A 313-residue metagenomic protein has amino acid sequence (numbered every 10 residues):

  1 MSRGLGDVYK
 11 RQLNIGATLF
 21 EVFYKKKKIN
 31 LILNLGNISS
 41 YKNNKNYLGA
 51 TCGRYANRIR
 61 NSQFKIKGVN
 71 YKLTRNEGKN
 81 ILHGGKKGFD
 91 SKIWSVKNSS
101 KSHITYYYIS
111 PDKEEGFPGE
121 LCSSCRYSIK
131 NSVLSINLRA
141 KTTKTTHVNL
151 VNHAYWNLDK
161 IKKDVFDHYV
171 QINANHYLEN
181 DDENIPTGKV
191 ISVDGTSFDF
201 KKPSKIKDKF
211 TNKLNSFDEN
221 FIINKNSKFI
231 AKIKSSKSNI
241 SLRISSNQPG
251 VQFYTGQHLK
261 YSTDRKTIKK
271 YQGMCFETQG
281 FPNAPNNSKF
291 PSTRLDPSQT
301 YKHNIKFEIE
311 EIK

Functional and structural regions predicted by a protein language model:
M1-Y9: Single conserved hydrophobic/aromatic residue that forms the stacking wall/gate of nucleotide- or nucleobase-binding
G16, S110-D112, I129-N131, A140-K144 (+6 more regions): Beta-strand elements of well-folded, non-transmembrane domains
K25, N137-V165: Acidic (Asp/Glu-rich), glycine- and aromatic
N34-F89, I185-P186, V190-S192, F198-D199: Active-site loop/turn microenvironments that scaffold catalytic and metal-binding pockets
Q63-K65, E114-E120, S128-I129, N287-Y301: Exposed beta-sheet edge/beta-hairpin loop segments within beta-rich domains
N70, T74-N131, G280: Extended, loop-rich substrate-binding clefts of extracytoplasmic carbohydrate-active enzymes
L158, K162-T211: A conserved active-site cap/scaffold subdomain adjacent to cofactor or substrate pockets
G195-K313: Active-site pocket scaffolds in enzymes
